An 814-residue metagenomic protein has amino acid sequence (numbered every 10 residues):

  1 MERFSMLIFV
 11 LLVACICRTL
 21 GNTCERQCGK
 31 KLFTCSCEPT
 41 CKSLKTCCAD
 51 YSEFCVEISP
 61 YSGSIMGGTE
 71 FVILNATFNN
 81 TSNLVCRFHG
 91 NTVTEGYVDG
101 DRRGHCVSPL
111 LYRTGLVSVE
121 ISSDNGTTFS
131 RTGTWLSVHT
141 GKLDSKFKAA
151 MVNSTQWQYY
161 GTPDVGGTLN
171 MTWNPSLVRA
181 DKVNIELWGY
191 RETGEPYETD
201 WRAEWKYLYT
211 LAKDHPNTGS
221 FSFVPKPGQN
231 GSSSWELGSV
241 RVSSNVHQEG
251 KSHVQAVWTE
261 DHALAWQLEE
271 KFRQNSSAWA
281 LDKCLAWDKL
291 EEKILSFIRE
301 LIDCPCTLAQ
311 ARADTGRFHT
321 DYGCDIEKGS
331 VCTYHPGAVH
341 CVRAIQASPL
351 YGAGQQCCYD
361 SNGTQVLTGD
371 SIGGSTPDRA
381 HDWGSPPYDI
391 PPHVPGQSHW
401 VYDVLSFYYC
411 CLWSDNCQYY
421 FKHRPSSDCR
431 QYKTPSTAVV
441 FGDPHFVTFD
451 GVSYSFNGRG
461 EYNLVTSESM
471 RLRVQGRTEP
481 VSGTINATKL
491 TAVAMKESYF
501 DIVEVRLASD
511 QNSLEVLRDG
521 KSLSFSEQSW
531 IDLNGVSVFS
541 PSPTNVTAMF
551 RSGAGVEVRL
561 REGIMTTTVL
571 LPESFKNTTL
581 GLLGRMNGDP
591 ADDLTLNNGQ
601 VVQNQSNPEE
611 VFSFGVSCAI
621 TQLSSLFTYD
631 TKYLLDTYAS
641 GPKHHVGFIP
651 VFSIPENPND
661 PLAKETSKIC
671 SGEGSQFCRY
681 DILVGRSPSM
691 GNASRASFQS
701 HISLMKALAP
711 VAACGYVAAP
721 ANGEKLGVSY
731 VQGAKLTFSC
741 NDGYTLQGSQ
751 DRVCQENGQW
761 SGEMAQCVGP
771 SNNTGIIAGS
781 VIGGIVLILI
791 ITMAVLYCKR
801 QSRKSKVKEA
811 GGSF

Functional and structural regions predicted by a protein language model:
E2, L11-E25, C55-I58, G126-T127 (+1 more regions): N-terminal signal peptide
R3-G21, G219, S239-V242, I791-M793: Cleavable N-terminal signal peptides of Sec/SRP-targeted secreted and luminal proteins
G29-K30, C35, P39-A49, I294-F297 (+6 more regions): Extracellular, cysteine-rich, disulfide-stabilized repeat modules with beta-strand cores
K42-C55, G352-C357, F421-T434, Q750 (+2 more regions): Short, disulfide-bonded extracellular cysteine-rich repeat modules
C55-N80, S130-S176: Beta-strand/beta-sandwich contexts
Y61-G126, R179-Q229: Immunoglobulin-like IPT/TIG beta-sandwich domains and homologous Ig-like subdomains
F147-N170, N174-P710: Von Willebrand factor type D
A709-F814: Conserved N-terminal submotifs of small, disulfide-stabilized extracellular modules
